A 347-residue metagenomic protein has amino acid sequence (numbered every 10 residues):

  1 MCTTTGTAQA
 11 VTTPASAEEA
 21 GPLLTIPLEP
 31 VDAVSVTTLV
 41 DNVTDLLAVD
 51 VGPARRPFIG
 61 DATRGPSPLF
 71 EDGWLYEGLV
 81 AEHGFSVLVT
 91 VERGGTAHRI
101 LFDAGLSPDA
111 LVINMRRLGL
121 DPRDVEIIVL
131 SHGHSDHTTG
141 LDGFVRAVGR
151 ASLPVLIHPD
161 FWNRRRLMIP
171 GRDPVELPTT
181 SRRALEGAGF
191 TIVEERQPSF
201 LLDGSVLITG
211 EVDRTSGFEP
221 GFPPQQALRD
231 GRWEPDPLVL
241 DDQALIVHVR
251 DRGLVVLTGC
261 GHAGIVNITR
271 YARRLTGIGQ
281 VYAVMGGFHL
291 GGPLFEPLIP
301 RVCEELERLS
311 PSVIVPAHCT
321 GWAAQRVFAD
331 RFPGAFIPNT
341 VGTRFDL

Functional and structural regions predicted by a protein language model:
C2-V31, T37, D41, V49 (+3 more regions): C-terminal regulatory/interaction regions
V31-P57, D213-E219: Short, solvent-exposed beta-strand-terminating loops
S35-L39, I100-D103, V206-V212, L254-C260: Active-site-proximal beta-strand elements of phosphoester/diester hydrolases
N42-D45, F58-L118, L238, D242-T258: Conserved beta-strand hairpin/beta-sheet module of binuclear metal-dependent hydrolase folds, prominently
V49-D50, R166-P170, E296, F328: Short acidic, glycine/serine/threonine-rich loops at helix termini
D109-I157, T276-V284: Active-site metal-binding motif and surrounding structural segment of the metallo-beta-lactamase
S135-T138, P154, R232-F345: Cap/insert and terminal regions of metallo-dependent hydrolase folds
D160-Q243, I337-D346: Metallo-beta-lactamase
